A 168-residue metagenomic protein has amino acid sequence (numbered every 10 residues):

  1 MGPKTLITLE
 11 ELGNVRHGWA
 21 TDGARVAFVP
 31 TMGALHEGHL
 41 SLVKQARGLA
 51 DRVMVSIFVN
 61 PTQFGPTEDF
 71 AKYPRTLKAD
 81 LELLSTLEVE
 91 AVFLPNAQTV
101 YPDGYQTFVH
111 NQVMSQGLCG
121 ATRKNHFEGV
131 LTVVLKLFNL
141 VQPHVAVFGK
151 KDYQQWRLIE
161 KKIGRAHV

Functional and structural regions predicted by a protein language model:
G2-H167: Nucleotidyltransferase catalytic core that binds NTPs
